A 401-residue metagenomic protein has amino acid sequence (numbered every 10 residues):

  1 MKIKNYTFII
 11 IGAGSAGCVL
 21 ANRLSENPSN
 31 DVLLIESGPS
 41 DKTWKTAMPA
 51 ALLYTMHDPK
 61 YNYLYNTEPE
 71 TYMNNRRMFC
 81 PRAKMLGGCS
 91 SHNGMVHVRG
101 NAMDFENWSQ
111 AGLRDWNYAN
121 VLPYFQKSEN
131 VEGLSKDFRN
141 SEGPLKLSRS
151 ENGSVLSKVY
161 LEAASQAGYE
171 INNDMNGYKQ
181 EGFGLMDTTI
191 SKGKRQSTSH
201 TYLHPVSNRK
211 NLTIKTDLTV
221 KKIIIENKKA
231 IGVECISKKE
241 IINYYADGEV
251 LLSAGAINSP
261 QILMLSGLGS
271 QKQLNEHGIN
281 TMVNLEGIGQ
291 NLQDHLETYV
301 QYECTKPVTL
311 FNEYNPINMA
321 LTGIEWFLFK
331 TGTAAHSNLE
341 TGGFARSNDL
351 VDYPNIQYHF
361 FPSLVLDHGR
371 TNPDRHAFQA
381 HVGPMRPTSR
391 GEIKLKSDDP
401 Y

Functional and structural regions predicted by a protein language model:
M1-Y401: N-terminal redox-cofactor-binding region of secreted/periplasmic oxidoreductases
